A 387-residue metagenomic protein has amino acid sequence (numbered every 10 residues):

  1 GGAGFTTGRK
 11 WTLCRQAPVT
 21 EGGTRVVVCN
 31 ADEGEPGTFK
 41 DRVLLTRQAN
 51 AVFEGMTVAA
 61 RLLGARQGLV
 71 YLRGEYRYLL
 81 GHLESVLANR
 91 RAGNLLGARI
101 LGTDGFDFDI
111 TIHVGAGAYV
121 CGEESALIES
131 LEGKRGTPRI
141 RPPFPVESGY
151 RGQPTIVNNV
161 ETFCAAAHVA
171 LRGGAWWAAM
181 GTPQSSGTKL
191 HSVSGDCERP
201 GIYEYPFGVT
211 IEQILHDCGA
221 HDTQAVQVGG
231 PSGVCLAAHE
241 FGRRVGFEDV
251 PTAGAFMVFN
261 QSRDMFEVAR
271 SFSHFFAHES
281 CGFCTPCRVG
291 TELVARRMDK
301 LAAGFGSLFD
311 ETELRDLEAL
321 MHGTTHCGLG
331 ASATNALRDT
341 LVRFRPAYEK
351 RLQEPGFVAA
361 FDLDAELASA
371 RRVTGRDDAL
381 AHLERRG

Functional and structural regions predicted by a protein language model:
G2-E21, A179, S192, E204 (+2 more regions): Accessory "access/gating" subregions that flank catalytic or transport cores
G2-L13, E35, G117-E129, G133-R135 (+2 more regions): Conserved phosphate/anionic-ligand binding catalytic regions in large, soluble enzymes, centered on
A3, G8-W11, T38-D41, L80-S85 (+8 more regions): Short acidic, glycine/serine/threonine-rich loops at helix termini
P18, G23-R25, A31, K40-L45 (+4 more regions): Ferredoxin-type iron-sulfur electron-transfer modules in oxidoreductases and energy-metabolism complexes
A31-P36, R61-A65, D196: Short connector loops/turns at beta-strand edges and beta->alpha or beta->beta junctions
Q48-L62: Histidine-anchored nucleotide/phosphate-binding helix
G55-A59, P206-H221: Short amphipathic, charge-patterned alpha-helical segments
L80-F207, C218-A220: Hydrophobic alpha-helical positions that pack around
